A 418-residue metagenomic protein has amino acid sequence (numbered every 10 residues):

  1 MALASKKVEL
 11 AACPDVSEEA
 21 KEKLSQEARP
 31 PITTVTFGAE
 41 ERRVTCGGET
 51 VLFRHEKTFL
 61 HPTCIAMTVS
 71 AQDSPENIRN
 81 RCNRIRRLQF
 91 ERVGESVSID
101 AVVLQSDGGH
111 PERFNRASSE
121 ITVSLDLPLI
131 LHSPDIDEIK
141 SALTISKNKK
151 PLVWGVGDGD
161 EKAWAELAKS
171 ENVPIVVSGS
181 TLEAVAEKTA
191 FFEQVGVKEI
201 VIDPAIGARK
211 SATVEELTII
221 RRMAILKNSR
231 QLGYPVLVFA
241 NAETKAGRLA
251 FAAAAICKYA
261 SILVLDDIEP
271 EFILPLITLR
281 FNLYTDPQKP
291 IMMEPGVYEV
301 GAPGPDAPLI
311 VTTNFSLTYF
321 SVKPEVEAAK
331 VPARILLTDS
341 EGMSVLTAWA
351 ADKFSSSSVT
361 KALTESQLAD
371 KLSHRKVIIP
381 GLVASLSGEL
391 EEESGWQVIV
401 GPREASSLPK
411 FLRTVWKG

Functional and structural regions predicted by a protein language model:
M1-T33: Non-heme iron-sulfur electron-transfer modules
A2-C13, A39, V44-F53, C64-A369 (+3 more regions): Conserved mixed alpha/beta catalytic, RNA-binding, or beta-rich assembly cores of soluble enzyme, regulatory
A20, E27-T45, T58: Electropositive, gly/pro-rich neighborhoods at or near active sites that engage anionic ligands
L386: Phosphate-bearing ligand-interacting subdomains that bind or position ATP/ADP/UDP/GDP/NAD(P) or nucleotide-linked
E393-G395: C-terminal amphipathic alpha-helical "assembly" element that mediates oligomerization/partner interfaces or acts as
